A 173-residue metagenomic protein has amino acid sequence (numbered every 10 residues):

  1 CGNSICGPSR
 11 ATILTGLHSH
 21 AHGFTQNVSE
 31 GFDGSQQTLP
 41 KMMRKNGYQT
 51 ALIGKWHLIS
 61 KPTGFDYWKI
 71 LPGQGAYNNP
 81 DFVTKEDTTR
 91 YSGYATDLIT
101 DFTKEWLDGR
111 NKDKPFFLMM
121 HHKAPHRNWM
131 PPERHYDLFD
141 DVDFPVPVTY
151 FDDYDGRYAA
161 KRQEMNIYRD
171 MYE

Functional and structural regions predicted by a protein language model:
C1-E173: Formylglycine-dependent sulfatase
